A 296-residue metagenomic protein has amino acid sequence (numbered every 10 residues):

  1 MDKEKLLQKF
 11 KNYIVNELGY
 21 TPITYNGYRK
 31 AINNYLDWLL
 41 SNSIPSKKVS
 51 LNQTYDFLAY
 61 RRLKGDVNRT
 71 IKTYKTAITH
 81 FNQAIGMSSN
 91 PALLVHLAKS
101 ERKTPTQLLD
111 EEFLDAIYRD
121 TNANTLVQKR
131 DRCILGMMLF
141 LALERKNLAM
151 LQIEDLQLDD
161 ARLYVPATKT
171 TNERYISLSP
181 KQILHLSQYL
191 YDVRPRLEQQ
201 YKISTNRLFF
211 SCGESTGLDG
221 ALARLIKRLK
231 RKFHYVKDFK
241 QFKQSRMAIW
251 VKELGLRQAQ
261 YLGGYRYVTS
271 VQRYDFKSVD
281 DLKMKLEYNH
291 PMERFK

Functional and structural regions predicted by a protein language model:
M1-K296: Conserved catalytic core of the tyrosine transesterase superfamily
